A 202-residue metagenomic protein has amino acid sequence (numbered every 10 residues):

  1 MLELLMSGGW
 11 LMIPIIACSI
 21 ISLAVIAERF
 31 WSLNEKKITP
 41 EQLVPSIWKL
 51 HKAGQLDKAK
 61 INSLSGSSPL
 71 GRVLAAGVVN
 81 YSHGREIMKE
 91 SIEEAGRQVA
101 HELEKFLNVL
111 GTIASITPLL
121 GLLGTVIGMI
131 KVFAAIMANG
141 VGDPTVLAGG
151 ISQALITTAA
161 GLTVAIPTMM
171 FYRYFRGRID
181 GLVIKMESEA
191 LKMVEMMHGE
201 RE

Functional and structural regions predicted by a protein language model:
M1-L43: Hydrophobic membrane-targeting segments
E3, I136-A138, D143-A148: Membrane-interfacial hairpin junctions
G9, L23, A59, L74 (+3 more regions): Residue-level signature of catalytic and energy-coupling elements of molecular machines, predominantly ATP/GTP-dependent
M12-V25, G111-P118, V164-T168: Alpha-helical transmembrane segments of integral membrane proteins
I26-S32, T163-R178: Alpha-helical transmembrane segments of multi-pass membrane proteins
K37-L123, I127-V141, R173-E202: Predominantly long cytosolic amphipathic alpha-helical stalk/bundle segments
T145, G149-Y172: Pore-lining and gate-forming transmembrane alpha-helices of multi-pass membrane transport proteins
